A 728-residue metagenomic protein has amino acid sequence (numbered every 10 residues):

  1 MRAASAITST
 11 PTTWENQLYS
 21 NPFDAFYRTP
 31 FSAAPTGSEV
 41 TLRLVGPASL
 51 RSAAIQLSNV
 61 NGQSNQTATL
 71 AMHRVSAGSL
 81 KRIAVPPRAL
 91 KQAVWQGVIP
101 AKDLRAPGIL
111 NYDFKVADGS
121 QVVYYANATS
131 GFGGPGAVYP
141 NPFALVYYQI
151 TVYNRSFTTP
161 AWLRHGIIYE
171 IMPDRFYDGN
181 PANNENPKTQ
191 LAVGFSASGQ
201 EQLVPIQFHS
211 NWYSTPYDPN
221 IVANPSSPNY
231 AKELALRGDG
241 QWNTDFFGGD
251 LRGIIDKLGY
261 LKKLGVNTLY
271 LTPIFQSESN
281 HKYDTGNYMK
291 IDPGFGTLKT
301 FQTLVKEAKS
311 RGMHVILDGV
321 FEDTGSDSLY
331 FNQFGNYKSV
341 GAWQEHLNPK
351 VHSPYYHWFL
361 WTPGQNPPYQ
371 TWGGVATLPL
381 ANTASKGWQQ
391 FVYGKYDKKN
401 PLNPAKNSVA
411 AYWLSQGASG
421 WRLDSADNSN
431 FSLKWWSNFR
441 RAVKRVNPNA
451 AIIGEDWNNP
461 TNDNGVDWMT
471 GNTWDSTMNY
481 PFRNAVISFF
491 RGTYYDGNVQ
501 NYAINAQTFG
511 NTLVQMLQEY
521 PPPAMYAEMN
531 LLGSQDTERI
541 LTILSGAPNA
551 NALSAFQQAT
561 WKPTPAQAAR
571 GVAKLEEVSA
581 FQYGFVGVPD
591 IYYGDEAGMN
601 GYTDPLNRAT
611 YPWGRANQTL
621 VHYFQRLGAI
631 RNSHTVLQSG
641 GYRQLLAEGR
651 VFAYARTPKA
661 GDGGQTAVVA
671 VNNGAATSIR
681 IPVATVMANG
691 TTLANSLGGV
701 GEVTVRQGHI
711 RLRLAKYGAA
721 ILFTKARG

Functional and structural regions predicted by a protein language model:
M1-I167, M172, D178, E185-N186 (+6 more regions): Carbohydrate-interacting/catalytic domains
G46-A48, A101-D103, D118, M172-Y177 (+9 more regions): Short, flexible loop/turn elements at secondary-structure junctions
S49, I167, G265, D284 (+4 more regions): Short loop/turn motifs at secondary-structure junctions
R51-A53, N61, V305-H314, E322-G341 (+9 more regions): Active-site-proximal helices and loops of the catalytic beta/alpha 8
L163, D178-Q241, F246, A485 (+3 more regions): Loop/helix patches that line or flank the sugar-binding groove of alpha-linked glycan CAZymes
I167-Y169, L269-L271, V315-L317, W421 (+3 more regions): Hydrophobic faces of well-ordered beta-strands that scaffold small-molecule active sites in alpha/beta enzyme cores
P173-T268, P273-Q416, F439-R445, N462-D463 (+1 more regions): Substrate-binding/active-site clefts of carbohydrate-active enzymes
F246-G253, G296-T300, G387-A405, F431-W435 (+4 more regions): Soluble or luminal CAZymes and related metallo-dependent hydrolases
